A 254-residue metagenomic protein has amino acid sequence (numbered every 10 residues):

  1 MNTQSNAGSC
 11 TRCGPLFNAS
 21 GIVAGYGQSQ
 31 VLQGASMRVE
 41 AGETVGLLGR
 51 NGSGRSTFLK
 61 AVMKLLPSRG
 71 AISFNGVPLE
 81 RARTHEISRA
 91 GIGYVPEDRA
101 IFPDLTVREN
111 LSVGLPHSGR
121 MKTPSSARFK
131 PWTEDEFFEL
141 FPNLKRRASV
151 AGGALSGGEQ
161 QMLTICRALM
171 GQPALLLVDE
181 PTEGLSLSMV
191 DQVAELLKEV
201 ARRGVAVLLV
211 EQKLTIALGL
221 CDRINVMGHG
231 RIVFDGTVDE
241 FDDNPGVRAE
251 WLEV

Functional and structural regions predicted by a protein language model:
N2-Q4, C10-V254: Glycine-rich phosphate-binding loops of nucleotide-dependent enzymes
